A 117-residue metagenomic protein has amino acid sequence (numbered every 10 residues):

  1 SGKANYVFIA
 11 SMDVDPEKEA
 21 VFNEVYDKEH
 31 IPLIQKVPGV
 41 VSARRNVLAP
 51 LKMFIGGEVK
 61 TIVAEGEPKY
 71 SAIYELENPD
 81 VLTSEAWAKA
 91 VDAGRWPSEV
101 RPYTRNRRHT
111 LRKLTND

Functional and structural regions predicted by a protein language model:
S1-D117: Macromolecular interaction modules
